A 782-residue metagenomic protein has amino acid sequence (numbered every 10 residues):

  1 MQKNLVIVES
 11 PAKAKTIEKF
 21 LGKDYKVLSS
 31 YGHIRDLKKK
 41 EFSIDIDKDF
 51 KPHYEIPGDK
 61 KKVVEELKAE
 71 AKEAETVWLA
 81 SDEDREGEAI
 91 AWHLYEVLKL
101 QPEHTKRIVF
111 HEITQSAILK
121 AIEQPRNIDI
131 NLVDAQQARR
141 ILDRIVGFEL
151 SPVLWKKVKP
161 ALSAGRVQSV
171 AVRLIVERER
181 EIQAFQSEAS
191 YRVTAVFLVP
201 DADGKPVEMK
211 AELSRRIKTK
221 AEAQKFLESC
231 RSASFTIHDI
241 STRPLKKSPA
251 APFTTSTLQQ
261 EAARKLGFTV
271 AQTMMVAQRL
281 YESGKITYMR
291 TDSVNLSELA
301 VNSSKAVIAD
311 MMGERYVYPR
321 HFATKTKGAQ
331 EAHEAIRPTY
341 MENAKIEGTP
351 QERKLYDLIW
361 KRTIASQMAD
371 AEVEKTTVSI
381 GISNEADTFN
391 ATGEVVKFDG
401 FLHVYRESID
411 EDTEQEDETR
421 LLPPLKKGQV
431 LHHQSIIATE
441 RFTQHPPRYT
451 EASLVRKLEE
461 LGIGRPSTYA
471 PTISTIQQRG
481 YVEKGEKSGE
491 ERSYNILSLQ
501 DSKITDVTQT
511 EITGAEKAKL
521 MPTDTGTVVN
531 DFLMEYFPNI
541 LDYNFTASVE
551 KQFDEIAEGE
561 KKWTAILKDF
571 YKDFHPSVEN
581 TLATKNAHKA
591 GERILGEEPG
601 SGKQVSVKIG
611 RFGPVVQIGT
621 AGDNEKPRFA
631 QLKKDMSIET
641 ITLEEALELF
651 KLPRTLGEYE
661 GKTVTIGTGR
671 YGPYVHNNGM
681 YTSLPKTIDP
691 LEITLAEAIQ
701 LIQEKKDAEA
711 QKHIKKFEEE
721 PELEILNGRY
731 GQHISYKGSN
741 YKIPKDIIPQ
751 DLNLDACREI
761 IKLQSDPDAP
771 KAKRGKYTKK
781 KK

Functional and structural regions predicted by a protein language model:
M1-R140, E149-L150, S214, I409-D410 (+4 more regions): Intrinsically disordered, low-complexity regulatory segments
Q2, D82-E83, K159-A161, T242-A251 (+3 more regions): Conserved short loop/turn motifs at secondary-structure junctions
Q2-L5, T16, Y25, S151 (+4 more regions): Basic, low-complexity terminal or inter-domain segments flanking catalytic cores
H53, S81-E83, L100-K106, R126-V133 (+6 more regions): Short, polar/flexible loop-turn hinges at active-site or ligand-entry regions and domain interfaces
I113-F197, T242-K246: C-terminal or mid-to-C-terminal helical accessory/interaction module adjacent to the motor/catalytic core
I217-P252, K426-L431, I437-E440, N544 (+1 more regions): Metal- or metallocofactor-binding catalytic centers and their adjacent structured scaffolds across diverse enzyme
F253-V270, R441, V455-P466: Short helix-coil junctions and helix-kink-helix linkers
